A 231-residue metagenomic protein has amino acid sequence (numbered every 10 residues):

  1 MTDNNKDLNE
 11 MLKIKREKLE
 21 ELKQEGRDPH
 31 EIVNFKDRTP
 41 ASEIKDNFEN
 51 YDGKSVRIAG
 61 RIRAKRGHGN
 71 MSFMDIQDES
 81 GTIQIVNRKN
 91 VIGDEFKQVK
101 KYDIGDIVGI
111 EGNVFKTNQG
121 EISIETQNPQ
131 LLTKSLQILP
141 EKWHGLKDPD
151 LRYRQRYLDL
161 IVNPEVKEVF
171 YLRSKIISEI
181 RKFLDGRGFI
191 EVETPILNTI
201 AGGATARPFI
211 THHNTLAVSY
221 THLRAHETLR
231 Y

Functional and structural regions predicted by a protein language model:
K6-I14, V91-I107, V114-R187, E193: Extended, charge-rich, solvent-exposed interface segments
D7-A59: OB-fold nucleic-acid-binding modules
R61, N113-V114: Short, surface-exposed secondary-structure boundary micro-motifs
M71-V91: OB-fold (S1/OB) nucleic-acid-binding surfaces
I196-T211: Beta-rich nucleic-acid/ligand-interaction surfaces
F209-Y220: Acidic, His- and aromatic-enriched active-site or binding-groove loops in soluble protein domains that engage sugars
T221-T228: Conserved small/polar residues in nucleotide/adenosyl-binding loops
